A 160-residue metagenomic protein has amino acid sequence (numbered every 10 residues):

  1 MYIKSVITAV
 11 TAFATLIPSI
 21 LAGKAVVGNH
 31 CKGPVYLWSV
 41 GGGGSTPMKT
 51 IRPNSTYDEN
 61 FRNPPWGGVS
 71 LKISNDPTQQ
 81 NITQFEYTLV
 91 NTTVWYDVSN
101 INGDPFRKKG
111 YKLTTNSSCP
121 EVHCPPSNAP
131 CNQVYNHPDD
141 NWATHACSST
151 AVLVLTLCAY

Functional and structural regions predicted by a protein language model:
M1-K24: Fungal secretory targeting signals
A25-Y160: Extracellular low-complexity, O-glycosylation-prone Ser/Thr/Pro/Gly-rich "stalks" and linkers flanking catalytic
